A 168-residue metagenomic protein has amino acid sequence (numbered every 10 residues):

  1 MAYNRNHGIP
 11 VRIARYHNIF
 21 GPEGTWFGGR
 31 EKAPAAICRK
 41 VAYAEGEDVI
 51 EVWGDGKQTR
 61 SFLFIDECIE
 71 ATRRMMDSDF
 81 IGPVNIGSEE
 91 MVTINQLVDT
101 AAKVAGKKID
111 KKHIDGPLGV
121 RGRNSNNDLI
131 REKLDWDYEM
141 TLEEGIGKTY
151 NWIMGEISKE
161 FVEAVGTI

Functional and structural regions predicted by a protein language model:
M1-H17, A36-G46: Active-site Tyr-X1-5-Lys
I9-P34, T59: Flexible, glycine-rich beta-alpha linker
Y43-I168: C-terminal substrate-binding subdomain of Rossmann-fold SDR/epimerase-dehydratase oxidoreductases
